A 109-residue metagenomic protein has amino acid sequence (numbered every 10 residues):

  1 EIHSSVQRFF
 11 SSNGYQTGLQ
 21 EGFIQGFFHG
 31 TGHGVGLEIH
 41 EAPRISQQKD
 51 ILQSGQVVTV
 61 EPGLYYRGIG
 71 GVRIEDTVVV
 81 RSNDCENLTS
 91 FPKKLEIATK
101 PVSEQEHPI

Functional and structural regions predicted by a protein language model:
E1-G32, G36, Q56: Active-site cores enriched in adjacent His and Asp/Glu residues with nearby glycine-rich loops that coordinate divalent
G32-I109: Charged, cofactor-coupling segments
